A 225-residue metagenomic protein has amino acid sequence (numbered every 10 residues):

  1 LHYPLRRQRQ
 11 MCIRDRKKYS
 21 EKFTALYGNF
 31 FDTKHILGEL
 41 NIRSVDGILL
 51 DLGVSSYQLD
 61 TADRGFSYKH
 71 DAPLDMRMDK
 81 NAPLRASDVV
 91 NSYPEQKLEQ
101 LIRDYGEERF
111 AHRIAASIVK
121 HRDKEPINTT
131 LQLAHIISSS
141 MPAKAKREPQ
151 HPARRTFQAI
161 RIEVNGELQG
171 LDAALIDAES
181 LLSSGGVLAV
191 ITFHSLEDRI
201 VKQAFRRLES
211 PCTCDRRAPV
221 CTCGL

Functional and structural regions predicted by a protein language model:
L1-H2: Short, exposed "boundary/linker" segments that immediately precede the start of a downstream structural module
R7-Q10, R14-L225: S-adenosyl-L-methionine-dependent methyltransferase catalytic core, i.e., the SAM/SAH-binding region
